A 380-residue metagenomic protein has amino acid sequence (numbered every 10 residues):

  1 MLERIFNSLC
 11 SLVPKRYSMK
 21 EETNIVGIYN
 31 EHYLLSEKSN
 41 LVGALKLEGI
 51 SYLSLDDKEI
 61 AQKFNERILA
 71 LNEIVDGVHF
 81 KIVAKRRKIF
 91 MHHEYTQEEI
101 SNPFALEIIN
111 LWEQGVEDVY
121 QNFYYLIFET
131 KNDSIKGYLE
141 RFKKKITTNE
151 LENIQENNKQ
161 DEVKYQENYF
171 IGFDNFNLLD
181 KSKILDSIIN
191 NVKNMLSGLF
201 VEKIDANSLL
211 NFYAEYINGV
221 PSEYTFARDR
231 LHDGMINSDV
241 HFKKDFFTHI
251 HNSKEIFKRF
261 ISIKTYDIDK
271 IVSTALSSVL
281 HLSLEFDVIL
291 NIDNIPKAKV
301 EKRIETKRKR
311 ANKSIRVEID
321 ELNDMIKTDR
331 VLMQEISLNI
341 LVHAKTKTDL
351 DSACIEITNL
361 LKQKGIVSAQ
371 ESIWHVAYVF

Functional and structural regions predicted by a protein language model:
M1-F380: Extended, folded cores of ATP/NTP-driven motor/assembly subunits in large transport and secretion machines
